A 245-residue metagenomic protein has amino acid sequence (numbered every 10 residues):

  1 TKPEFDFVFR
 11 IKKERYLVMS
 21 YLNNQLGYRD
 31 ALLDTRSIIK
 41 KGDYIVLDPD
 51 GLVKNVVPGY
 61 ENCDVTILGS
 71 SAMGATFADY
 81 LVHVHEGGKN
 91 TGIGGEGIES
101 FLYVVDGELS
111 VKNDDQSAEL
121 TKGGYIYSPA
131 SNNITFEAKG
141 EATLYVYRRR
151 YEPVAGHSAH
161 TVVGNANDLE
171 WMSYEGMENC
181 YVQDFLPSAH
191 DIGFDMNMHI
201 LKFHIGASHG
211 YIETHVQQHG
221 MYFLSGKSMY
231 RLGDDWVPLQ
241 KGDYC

Functional and structural regions predicted by a protein language model:
T1-N23: N-terminal amphipathic/basic-hydrophobic helices that include classical n-h-c signal peptides and signal-anchor
Y21-A72: An N-terminus-focused feature that recognizes amino-terminal "leader" regions
Y21-L26, K139-Y181: Double-stranded beta-helix
V53-G92, S173-I212, Q217: A short glycine-rich, His/Asp/Glu-containing loop-to-beta-strand
C63, A75, Q116-S117, A130-A155: Ligand-binding loop in jelly-roll beta-barrel domains
V84-E86, V104, S128, A138 (+3 more regions): Hydrophobic residues in beta-strands and at strand termini
H85-K89, K122-Y125, P129-S131, H204-G206 (+1 more regions): Tight coil/turn sites that cap or link beta-strands
K89-K122, T214-D243: A short beta-strand-loop-beta hairpin characteristic of the jelly-roll/cupin
